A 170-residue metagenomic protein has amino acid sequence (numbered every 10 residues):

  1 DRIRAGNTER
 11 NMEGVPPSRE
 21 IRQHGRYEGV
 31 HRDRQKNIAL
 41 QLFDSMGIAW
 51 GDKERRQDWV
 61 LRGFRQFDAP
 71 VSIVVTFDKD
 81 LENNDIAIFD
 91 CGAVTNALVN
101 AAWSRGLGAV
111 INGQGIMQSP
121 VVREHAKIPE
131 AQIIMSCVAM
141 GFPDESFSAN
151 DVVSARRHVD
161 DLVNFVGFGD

Functional and structural regions predicted by a protein language model:
D1, V15-R19, I134-D170: Specificity-determining recognition surfaces
D1-G63, G167-D170: N-terminal amphipathic, basic helical "cap/leader" segment at the start of enzyme domains
R2, V121-H125, P143: Short secondary-structure transition/capping segments
R2-A5, K79-L81, D144: Short, charged/polar surface micro-motifs in flexible loops or helix N-caps
F43-F89: Internal catalytic-core helix/loop-beta-alpha segment that presents or stabilizes conserved functional determinants
Q57-L61, V122-E124, F147: Glycine-rich, charged/polar anion/phosphate-binding loops that engage phosphate groups from diverse ligands
F64-F67, A126-E130: Solvent-exposed alpha-helices and their adjacent loops that cap or buttress functional pockets in soluble metabolic
V71-H125: Small-aliphatic-rich amphipathic alpha-helix that forms the alpha element of a beta-alpha
